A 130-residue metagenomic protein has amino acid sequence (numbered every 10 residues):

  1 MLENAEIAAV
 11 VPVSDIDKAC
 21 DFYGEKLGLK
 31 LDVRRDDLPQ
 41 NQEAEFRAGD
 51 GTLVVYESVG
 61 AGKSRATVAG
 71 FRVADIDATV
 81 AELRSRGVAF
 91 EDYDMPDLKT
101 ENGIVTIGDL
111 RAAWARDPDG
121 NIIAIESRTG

Functional and structural regions predicted by a protein language model:
M1-C20, A66-F71, E126-G130: N-terminal beta-strand motif that seeds the catalytic metal site of vicinal oxygen chelate
L2, F71, A81-G130: Vicinal oxygen chelate
E3-N4, V10-L53: Core segments of cupin and vicinal oxygen chelate
K18, I76-V80: Short, conserved charged micro-motifs
D37, S58-V59, R128: Residue-level structural signal for beta-strand termini and adjacent loop
L38-Q42, K63-S64, L98-K99, G108-D109: Short acidic/glycine-enriched loop/turn segments that link adjacent beta-strands
E43, T52, G70, A112-A113: Short hydrophobic/aromatic beta-strand element in the GNAT-like acyltransferase core that lines or flanks the acyl-donor
V55-E57, T67: Short, charge-rich, low-complexity interaction segments located in flexible loops at or near secondary-structure
